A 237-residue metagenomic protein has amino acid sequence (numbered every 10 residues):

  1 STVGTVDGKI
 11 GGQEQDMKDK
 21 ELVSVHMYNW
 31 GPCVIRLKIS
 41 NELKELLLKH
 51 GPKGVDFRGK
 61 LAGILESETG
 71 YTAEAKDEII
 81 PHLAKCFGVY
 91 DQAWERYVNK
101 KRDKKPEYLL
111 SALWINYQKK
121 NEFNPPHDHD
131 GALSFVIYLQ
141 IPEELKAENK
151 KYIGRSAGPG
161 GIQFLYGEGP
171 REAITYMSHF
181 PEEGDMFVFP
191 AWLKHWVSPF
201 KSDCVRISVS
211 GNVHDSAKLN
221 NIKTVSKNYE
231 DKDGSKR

Functional and structural regions predicted by a protein language model:
S1-T2, V6: Intrinsically disordered, low-complexity segments enriched in serine/proline and basic residues
G12-P106, W114, Q118-N124, K227-R237: Non-heme Fe(II)/2-oxoglutarate
S111-V188, S198, V205, L219: Catalytic core of non-heme Fe(II) oxygenases with the double-stranded beta-helix
H195: Extracellular and organelle-lumenal recognition/adhesion modules and their flexible linkers in secreted
R206, V213-R237: Non-heme Fe(II)/2-oxoglutarate
